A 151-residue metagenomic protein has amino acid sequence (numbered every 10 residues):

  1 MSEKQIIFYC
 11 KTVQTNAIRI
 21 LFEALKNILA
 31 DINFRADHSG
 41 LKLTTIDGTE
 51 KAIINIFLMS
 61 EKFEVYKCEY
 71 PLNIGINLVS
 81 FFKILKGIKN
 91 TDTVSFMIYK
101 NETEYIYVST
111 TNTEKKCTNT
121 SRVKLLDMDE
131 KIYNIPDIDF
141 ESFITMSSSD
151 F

Functional and structural regions predicted by a protein language model:
M1-K26, D31-D150: DNA polymerase sliding clamps and clamp-related checkpoint/processivity subunits
